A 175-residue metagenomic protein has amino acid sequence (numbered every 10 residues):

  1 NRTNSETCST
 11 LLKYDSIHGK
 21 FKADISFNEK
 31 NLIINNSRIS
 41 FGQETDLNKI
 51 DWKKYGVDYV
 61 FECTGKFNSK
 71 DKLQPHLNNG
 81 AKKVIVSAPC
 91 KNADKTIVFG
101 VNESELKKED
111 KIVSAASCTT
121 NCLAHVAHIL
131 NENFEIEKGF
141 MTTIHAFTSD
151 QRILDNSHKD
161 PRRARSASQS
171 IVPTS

Functional and structural regions predicted by a protein language model:
N1-I153, S157-A164: N-terminal Rossmann-like NAD(P) cofactor-binding subdomain of oxidoreductases, focused on the glycine-rich
A167-S175: Short, intrinsically disordered, charge-balanced linker/junction segments flanking boundaries in proteins
